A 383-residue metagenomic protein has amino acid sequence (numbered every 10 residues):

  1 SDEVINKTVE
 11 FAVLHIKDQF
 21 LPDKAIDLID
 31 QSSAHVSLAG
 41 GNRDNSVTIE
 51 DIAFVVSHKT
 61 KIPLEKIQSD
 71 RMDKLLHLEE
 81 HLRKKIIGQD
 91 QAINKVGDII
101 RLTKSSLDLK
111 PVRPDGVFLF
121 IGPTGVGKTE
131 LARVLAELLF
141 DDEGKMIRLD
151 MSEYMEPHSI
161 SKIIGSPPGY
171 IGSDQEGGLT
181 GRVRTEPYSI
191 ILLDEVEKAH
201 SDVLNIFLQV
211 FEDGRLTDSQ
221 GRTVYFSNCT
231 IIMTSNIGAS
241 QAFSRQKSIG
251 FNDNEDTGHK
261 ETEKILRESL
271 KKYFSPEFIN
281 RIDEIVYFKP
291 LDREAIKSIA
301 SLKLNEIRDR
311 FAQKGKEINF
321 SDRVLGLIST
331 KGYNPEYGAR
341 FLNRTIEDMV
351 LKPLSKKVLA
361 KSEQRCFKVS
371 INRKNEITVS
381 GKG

Functional and structural regions predicted by a protein language model:
S1-G383: AAA+ P-loop NTPase nucleotide-binding core of proteostasis motors
